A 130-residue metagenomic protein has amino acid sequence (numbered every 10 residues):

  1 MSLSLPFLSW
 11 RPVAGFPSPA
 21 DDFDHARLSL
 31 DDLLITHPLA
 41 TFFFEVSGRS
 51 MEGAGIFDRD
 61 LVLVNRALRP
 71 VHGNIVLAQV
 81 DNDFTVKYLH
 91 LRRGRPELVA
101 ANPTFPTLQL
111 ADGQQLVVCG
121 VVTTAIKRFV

Functional and structural regions predicted by a protein language model:
M1-E52, D83-F84, L91, R95 (+4 more regions): Short, positionally conserved secondary-structure boundary motifs
I56-F57, P70: Short, well-ordered loop/turn sites that connect or cap secondary structure elements
R59-D60, N74: Structural motif
L63-V64, L77, T123: Hydrophobic beta-strand signal
A67-P70, N82-F84: Short, charged beta-turn/beta-strand-edge "cap" motif at the junction between a beta-strand and an adjacent loop
R69-L77: Short, Lys/Arg- and Gly-enriched loop/turn segments at beta-strand edges
E97-P103: Catalytic Cys-His active-site segments of thiol-dependent hydrolases/isopeptidases
